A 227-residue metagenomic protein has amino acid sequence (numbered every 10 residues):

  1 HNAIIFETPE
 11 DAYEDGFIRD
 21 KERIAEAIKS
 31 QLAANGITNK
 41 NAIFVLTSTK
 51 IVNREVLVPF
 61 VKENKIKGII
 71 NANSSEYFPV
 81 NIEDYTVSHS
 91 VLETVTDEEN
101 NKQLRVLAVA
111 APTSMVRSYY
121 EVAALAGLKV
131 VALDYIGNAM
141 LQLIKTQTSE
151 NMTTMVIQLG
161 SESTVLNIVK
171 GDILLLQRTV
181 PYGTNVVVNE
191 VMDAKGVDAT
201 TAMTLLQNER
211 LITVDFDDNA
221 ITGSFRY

Functional and structural regions predicted by a protein language model:
H1, T47-T49, V156-T164, V169-I173 (+1 more regions): A short acidic Gly-Thr/Ser loop motif
H1-E55, L133: Early-domain small/polar-rich strand-loop-helix modules and first-structured segments of the mature chain
H1-R19, L57-V61, I173-T200: Short glycine-rich, Thr/Ser-proximal phosphate-binding strand/loop in the N-terminal lobe of ATP-dependent enzymes
N41, V45-T146: Active-site neighborhood for divalent-cation/phosphate handling
I66, V197-L206: Small-residue helix-packing motif on alpha-helices
L107, T153-I157: Conserved beta-strand elements of the Class I
T148-N151: Charged helix-capping and loop-helix junction motifs
L205-Y227: Adenine-nucleotide phosphate-binding core of ATP-dependent small-molecule kinases
